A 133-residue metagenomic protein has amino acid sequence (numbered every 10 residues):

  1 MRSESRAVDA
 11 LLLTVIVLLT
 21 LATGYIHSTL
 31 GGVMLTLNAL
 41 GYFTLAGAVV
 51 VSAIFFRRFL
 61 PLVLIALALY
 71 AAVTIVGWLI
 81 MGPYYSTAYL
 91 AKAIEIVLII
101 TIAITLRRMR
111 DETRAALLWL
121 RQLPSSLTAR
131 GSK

Functional and structural regions predicted by a protein language model:
M1-K133: Membrane-interface extramembranous regions
